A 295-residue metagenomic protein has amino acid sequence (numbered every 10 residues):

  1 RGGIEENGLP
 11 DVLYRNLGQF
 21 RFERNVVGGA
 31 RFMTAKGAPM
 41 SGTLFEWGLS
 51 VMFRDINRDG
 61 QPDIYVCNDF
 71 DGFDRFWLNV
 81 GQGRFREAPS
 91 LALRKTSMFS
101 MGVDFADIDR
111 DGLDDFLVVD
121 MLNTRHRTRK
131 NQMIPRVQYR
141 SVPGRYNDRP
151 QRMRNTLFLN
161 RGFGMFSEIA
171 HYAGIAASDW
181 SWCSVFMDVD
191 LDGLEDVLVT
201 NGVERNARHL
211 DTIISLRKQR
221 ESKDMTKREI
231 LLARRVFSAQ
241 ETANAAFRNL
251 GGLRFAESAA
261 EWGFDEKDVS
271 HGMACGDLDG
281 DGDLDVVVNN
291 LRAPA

Functional and structural regions predicted by a protein language model:
R1-A295: Acidic, glycine/proline-rich Ca2+-coordinating loop motifs
